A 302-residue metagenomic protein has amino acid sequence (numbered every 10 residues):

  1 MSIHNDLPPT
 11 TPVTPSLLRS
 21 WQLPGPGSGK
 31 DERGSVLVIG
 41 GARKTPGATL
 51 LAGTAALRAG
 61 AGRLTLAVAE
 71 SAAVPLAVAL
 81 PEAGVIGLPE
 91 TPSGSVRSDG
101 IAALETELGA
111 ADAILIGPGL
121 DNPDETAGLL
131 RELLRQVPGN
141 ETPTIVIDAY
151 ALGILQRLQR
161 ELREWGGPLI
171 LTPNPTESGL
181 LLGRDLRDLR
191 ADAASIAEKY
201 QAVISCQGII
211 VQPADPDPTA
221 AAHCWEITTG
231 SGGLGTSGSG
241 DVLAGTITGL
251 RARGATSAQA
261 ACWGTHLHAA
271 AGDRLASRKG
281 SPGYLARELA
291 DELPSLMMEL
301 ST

Functional and structural regions predicted by a protein language model:
M1-T144, G153-P168, P175, G179-T302: Small-residue (G/A/S/T)-rich helix-start motifs and N-terminal tracts that mark the onset
